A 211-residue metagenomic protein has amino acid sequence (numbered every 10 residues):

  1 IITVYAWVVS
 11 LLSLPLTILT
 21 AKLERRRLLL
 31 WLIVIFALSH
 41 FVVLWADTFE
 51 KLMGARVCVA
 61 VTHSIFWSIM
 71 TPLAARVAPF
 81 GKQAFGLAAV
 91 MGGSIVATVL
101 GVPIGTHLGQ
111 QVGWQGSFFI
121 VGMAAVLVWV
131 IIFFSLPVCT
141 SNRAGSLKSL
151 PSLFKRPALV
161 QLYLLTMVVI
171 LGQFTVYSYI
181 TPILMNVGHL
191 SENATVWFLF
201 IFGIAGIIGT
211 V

Functional and structural regions predicted by a protein language model:
T3-T17, F200-G209: Central cavity-lining transmembrane alpha-helices of secondary-active solute carriers, predominantly the Major
L11-D47: Conserved MFS/SLC helix-loop-helix module at the cytosolic interface between two early adjacent transmembrane helices
L19-T20, A74, L100, I104-V112 (+1 more regions): Interfacial helix-cap and linker-helix signal at transmembrane-aqueous boundaries of multi-pass secondary transporters
E24, W45-K51, T62, H189: Helix-breaking motifs and short loop linkers at transmembrane-helix boundaries and internal kinks in secondary membrane
F49, A55-G93: Cytoplasmic helix-loop-helix junction between adjacent transmembrane helices in 12-TM secondary transporters
G122-N142: C-terminal membrane-cytosol helix-exit motif in multi-pass small-molecule transporters
S135-L165: Juxtamembrane intracellular "pre-TM" segments in multi-pass secondary transporters
V160-F200: Extracytoplasmic gate region of multi-pass secondary transporters
